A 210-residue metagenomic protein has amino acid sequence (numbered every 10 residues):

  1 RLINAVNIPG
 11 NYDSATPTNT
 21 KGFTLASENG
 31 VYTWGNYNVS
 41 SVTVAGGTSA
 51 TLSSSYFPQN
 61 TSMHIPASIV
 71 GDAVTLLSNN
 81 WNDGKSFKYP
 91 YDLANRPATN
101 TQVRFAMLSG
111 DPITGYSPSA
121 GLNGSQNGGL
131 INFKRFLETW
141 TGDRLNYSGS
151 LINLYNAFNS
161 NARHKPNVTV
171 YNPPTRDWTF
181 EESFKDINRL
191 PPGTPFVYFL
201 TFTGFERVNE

Functional and structural regions predicted by a protein language model:
R1-E210: Compositional signature of intrinsically disordered, low-complexity segments enriched in polar residues
